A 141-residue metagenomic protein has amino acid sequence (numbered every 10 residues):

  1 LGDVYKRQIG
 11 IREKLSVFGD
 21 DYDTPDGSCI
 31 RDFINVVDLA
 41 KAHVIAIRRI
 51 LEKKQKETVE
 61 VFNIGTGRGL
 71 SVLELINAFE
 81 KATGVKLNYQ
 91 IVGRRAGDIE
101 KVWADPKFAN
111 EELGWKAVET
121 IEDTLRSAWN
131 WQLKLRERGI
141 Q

Functional and structural regions predicted by a protein language model:
D3-Q141: C-terminal substrate-binding subdomain of Rossmann-fold SDR/epimerase-dehydratase oxidoreductases
